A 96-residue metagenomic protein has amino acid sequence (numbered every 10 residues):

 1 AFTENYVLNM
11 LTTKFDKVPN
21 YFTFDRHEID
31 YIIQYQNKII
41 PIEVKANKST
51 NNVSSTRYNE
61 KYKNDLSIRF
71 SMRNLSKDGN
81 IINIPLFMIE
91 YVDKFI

Functional and structural regions predicted by a protein language model:
A1-I96: A cross-kingdom feature that marks ATP-driven nucleic-acid transaction machinery
